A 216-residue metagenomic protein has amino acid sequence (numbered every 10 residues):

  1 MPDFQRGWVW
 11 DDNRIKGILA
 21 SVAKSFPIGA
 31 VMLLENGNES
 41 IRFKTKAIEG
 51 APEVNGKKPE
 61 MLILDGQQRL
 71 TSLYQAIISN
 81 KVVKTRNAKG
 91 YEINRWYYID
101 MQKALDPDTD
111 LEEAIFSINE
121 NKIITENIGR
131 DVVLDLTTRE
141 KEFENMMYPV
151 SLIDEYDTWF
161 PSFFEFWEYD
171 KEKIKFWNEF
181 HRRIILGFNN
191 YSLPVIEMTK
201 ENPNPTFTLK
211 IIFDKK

Functional and structural regions predicted by a protein language model:
M1-W8, D12, K16-K216: Basic- and aromatic-enriched surface patches that contact anionic nucleotides/nucleic acids
